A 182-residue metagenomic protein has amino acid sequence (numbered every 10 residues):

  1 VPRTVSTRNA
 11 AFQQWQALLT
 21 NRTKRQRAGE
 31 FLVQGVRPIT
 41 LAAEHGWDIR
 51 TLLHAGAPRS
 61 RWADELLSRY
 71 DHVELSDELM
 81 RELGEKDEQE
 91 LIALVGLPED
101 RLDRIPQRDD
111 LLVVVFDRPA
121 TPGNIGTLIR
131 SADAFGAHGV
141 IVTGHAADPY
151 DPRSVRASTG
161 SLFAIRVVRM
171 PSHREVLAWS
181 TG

Functional and structural regions predicted by a protein language model:
V1-P122, H145: Arg/Lys-rich RNA-binding interfaces used to dock onto structured RNA substrates
H72, E99-D100, P106-G182: RNA substrate-binding interface of SAM-dependent RNA methyltransferases
